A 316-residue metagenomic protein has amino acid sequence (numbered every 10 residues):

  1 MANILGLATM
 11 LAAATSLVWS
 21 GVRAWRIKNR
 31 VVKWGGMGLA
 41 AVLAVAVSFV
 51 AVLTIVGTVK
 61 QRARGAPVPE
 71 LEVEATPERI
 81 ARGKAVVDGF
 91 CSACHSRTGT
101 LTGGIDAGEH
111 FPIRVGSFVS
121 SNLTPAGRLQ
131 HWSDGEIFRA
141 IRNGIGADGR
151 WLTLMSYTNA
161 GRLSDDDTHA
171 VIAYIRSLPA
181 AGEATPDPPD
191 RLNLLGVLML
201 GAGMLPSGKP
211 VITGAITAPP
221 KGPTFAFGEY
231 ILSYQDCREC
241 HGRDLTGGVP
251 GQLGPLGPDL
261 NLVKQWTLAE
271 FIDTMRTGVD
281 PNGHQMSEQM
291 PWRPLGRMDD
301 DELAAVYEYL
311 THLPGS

Functional and structural regions predicted by a protein language model:
M1-A24: Membrane-embedded alpha-helical segments of integral membrane proteins
V32-I55: Internal/C-terminal transmembrane anchor helices
I55, V59, T185-T217: Alpha-helical membrane-targeting segments
Q61-D88, M204-S233: Electrostatic cytochrome c docking/interface patches
G83, D88-T98, V171, G228 (+4 more regions): The canonical Cys-X-X-Cys-His
K84, G99-E136, W151-S164, P189-G203 (+2 more regions): Gly/Gly-Pro-rich "capping" loops immediately C-terminal to redox-active cysteine motifs in periplasmic/lumenal
T100, G104, A147-R150, S177-P186 (+6 more regions): Inter-heme linker and motif-flanking segments adjacent to c-type heme-binding CXXCH motifs in c-type cytochromes
S133-G146, N159-T185, A269-I272, T277-D280 (+1 more regions): C-terminal capping alpha-helices of c-type cytochrome domains
